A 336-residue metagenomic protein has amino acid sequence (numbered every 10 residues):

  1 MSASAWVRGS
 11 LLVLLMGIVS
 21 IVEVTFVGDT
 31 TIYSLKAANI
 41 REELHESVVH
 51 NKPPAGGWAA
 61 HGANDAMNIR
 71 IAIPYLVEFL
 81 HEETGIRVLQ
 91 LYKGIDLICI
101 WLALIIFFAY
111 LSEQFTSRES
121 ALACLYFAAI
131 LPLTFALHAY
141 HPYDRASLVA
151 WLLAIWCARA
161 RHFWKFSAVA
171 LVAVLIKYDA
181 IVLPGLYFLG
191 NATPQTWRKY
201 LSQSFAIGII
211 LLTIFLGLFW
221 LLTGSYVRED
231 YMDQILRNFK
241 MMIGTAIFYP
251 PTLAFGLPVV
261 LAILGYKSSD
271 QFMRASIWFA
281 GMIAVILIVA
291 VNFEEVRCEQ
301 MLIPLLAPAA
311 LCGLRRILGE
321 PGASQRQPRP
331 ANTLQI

Functional and structural regions predicted by a protein language model:
M1, V182-I209: Perimembrane helix-loop-helix junctions
A59-I86, D179: Short hydrophobic/aromatic helix or loop-helix immediately within or flanking a transmembrane segment in polytopic
L91-F115: Transmembrane-helix motifs of polytopic, lipid-linked glycan transferases
I106, A146-K165, L306-A309: Specific aromatic-rich, kink-prone transmembrane helix
F108-I130, V149: Transmembrane-helix signature of polytopic, membrane-embedded enzymes that assemble or transfer cell-envelope glycans
Y126, L133-L152, I176, C298-E299 (+1 more regions): Multi-pass, polyprenyl lipid-linked donor-dependent membrane glycosyltransferases
L152-C157, W164-K177, L183-L189: Membrane-interface alpha helices of multi-pass inner-membrane proteins
P251-M273, I283, A309: Hydrophobic, aromatic-rich transmembrane alpha-helices and their immediate juxtamembrane boundary segments
